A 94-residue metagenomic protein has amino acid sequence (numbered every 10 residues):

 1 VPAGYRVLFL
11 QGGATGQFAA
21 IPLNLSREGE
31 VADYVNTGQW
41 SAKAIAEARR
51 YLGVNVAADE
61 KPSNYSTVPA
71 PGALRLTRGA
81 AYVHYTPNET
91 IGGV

Functional and structural regions predicted by a protein language model:
V1-G4, E89: Short intrinsically disordered, low-complexity coil segments enriched in acidic
P2, L25-R27, L74-R78: Solvent-exposed alpha-helices and their adjacent loops that cap or buttress functional pockets in soluble metabolic
G4-D33, S41-A44: Conserved beta-loop-alpha segment that forms the PLP phosphate-binding cup at the N-terminus of a helix
E30-D33, L52, G79-V83: Generic beta-strand structural signal
G38: Residues in the short beta-alpha loop(s) of Rossmann-like NAD(P)-binding domains
A44-L52: Short, aromatic/basic amphipathic alpha-helical patches
A48, E60-V94: Active-site phosphate-binding strand-loop segment of PLP-dependent enzymes
L52-E60: A glycine-rich helix N-cap at a beta->alpha junction
